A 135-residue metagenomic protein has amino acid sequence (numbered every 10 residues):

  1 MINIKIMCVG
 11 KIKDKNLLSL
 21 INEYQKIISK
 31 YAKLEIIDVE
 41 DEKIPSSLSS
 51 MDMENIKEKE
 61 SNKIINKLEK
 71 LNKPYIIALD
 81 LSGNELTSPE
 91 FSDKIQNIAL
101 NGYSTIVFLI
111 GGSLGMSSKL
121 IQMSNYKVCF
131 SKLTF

Functional and structural regions predicted by a protein language model:
M1-I28: N-terminal beta1-alpha1 ligand-phosphate binding loop
N3, Y103-L109: Loop/turn-to-beta-strand initiation segments
M7, E35-I37: General small-molecule cofactor/ligand-binding pocket signal
I12, L81-N84, G112-G115: Short glycine-rich anion-binding loops that position phosphate/pyrophosphate groups of nucleotides and phosphorylated
S29-E35: A generic structural motif
A32, K73, S124-N125: Short, well-ordered alpha-helix to beta-strand connector turns
E40-S104: S-adenosyl-L-methionine/SAH cofactor-binding core of RNA-modifying enzymes
L114-F135: Structured adenosyl-cofactor binding patch, chiefly the S-adenosyl-L-methionine
